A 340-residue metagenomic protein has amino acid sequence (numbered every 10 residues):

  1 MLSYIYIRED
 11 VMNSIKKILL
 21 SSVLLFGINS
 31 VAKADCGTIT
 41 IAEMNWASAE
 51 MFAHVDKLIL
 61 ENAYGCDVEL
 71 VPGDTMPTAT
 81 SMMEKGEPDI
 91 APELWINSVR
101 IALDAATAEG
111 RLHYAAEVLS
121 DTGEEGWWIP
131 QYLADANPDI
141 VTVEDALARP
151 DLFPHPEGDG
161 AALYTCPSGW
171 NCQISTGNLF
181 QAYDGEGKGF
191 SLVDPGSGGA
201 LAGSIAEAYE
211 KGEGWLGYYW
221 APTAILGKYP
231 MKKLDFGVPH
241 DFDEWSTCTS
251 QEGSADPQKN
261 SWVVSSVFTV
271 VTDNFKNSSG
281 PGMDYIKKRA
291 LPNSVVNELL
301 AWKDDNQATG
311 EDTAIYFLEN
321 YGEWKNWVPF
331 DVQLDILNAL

Functional and structural regions predicted by a protein language model:
A32-I41, L152-G160, K325-N326: Immediate post-signal peptide segment of exported/extracytoplasmic ligand-binding proteins
D35-S48, C66-V71, G160-Y164, I286: Short, well-ordered beta-strand elements
S48, Q173-K188, P195-G212, A224-L226 (+2 more regions): An extracytoplasmic/periplasmic, membrane-proximal ligand-sensing/linker region
S48-C66: Short, polar/charged alpha-helical segment
T80-M82, P88-W95, T165-W245: Ligand-binding pocket segment of bilobal, Venus flytrap-like solute-binding proteins
L112-T165: A conserved helix-loop-strand patch within extracytoplasmic ligand-binding domains of the periplasmic binding
E124-D135, S266-S278, A301-W302: A bilobed periplasmic-binding-protein/Venus flytrap-type ligand-binding module shared by bacterial periplasmic
G227-A290: C-terminal lobe and pocket-closing loops of periplasmic/extracytoplasmic Venus-flytrap solute-binding proteins
